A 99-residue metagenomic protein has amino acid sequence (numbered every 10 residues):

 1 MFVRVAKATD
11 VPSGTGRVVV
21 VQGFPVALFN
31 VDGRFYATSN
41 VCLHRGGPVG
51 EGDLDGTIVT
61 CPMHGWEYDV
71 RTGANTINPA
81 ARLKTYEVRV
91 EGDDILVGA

Functional and structural regions predicted by a protein language model:
M1-G56, D69-V70, A74, R82-A99: N-terminal pre-ligand scaffold of iron-sulfur
C42, C61-H64: Short cysteine clusters
N78: Short glycine/proline-centered loop/turn elements that form peptide/ligand docking sites
